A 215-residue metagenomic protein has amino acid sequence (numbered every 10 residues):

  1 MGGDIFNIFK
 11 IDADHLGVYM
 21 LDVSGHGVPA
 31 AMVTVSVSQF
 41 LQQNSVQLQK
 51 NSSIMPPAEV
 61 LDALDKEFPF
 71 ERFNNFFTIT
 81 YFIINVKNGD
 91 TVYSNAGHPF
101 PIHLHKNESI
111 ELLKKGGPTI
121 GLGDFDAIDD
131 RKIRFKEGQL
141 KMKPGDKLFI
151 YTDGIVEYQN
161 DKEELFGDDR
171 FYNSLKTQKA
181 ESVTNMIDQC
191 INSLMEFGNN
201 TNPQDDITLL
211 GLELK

Functional and structural regions predicted by a protein language model:
G2-S24, V28-P29, S38-K215: Conserved subregion of the PPM/PP2C metallophosphatase catalytic domain
